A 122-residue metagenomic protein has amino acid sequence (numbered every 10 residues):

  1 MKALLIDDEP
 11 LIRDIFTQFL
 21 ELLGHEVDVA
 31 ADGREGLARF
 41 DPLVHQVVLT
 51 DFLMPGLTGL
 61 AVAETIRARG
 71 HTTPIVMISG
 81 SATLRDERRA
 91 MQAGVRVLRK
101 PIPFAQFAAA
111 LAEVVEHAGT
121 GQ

Functional and structural regions predicted by a protein language model:
P10-D28: Two-component/phosphorelay signaling modules centered on CheY-like receiver
V29-V47: Acidic, metal-coordinating helix/loop segments flanking the phosphotransfer/catalytic sites of two-component signaling
D32-E35, L57-V62: Acidic catalytic/metal-coordinating carboxylates
T50-D51: Active-site T/S-Asp motif of two-component receiver
M54: Receiver (REC) domain active-site loop signature in two-component systems and cognate sites in sensor histidine kinases
A61, A82-R99, A109: Alpha4 helix (beta4-alpha4-beta5 surface) of REC/receiver domains from two-component response regulators
I102-E113: C-terminal output helix
